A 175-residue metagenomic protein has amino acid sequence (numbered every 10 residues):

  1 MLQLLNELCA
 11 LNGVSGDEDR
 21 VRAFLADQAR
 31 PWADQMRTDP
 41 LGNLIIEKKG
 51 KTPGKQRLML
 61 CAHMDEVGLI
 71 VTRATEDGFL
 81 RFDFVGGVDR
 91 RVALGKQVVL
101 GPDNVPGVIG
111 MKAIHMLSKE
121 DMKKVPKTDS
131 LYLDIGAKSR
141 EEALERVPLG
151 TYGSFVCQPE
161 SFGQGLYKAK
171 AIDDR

Functional and structural regions predicted by a protein language model:
M1-R175: N-terminal hydrophobic/helix-forming segments and targeting peptides
